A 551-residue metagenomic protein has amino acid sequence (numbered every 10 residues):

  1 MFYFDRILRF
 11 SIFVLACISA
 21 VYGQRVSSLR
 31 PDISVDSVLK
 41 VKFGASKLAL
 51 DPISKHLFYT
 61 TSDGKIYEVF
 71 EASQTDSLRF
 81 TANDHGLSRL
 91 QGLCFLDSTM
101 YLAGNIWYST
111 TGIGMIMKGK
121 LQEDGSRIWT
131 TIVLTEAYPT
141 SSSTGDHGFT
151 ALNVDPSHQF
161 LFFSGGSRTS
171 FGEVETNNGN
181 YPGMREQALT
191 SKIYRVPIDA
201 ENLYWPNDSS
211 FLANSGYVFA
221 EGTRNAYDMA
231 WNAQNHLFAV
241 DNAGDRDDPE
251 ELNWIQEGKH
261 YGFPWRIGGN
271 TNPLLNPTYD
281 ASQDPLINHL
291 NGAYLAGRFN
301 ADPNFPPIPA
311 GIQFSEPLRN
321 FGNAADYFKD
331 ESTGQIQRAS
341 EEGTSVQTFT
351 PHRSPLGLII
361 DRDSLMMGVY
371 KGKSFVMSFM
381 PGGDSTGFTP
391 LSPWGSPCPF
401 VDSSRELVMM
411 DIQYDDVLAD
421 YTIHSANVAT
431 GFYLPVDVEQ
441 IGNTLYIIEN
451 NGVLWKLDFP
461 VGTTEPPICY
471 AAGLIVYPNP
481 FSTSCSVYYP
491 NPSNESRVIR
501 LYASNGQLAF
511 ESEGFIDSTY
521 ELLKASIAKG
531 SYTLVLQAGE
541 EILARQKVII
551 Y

Functional and structural regions predicted by a protein language model:
M1-R25: Bacterial Sec-dependent N-terminal signal peptides
Q24-E173, L237, P351-T389, W394-V417 (+1 more regions): Acidic, Gly/Ser/Thr-rich repeat motifs that build Ca2+-stabilized beta-propeller blades
V41-K42, G222, G431, F515: Conserved GH/AH loop at the N-terminal boundary of individual WD40 repeats
A49, H85, S143-D146, F211 (+4 more regions): Short, glycine/acidic-rich beta->alpha junctions
R168-E175, G179-Y217, R224-N225, A230-H424: Beta-propeller domain segments
V417-G442: Conserved blade-ending motifs and adjacent loop-strand segments that build the rim/top face of beta-propeller domains
P460-G462: Short, compositionally biased serine/threonine- and acidic-rich segments at solvent-exposed termini, linkers, or domain
C469-Y477, F481-Y551: C-terminal outer-membrane/trafficking sorting elements
